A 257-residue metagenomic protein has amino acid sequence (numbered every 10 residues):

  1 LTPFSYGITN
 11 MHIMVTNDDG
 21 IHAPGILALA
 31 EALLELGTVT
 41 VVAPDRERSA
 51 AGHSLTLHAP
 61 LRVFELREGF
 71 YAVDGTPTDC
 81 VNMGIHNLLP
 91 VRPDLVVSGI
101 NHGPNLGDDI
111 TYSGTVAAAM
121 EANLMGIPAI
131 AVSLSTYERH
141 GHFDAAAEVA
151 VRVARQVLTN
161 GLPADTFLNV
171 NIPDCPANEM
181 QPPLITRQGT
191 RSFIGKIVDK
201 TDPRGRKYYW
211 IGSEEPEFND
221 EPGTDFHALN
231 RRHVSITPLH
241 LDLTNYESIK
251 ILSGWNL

Functional and structural regions predicted by a protein language model:
L1-N10: Short, Lys/Arg-enriched N-terminal segments with co-localized hydrophobic residues within the first ~10-30 amino acids
I13, P24-N87, V91-R92: A cross-family phosphate/adenosyl-ligand binding-site feature
T16, V42-P44, D74, S98-N101 (+3 more regions): Short beta-strand segments
G84-P90, A117-P128: Alpha-helix C-terminal capping segments
L95: Short, Asp-centered acidic motifs that coordinate Mg2+ and/or phosphate in catalytic or ligand-binding sites
P104-S113: Glycine/threonine-rich flexible loop motifs
N123-A145: Glycine-rich phosphate/pyrophosphate-binding loops and their adjacent beta-strand/loop elements at enzyme active sites
D144-L257: Electrostatically charged, flexible surface regions
